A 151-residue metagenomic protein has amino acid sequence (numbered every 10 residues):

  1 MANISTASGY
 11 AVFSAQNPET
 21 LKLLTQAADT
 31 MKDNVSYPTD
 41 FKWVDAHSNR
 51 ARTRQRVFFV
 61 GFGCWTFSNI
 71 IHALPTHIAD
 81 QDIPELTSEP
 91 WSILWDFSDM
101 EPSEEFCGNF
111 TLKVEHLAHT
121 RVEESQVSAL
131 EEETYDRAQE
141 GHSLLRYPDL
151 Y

Functional and structural regions predicted by a protein language model:
M1-T30: Short, extreme N-terminal segment that most often corresponds to the first beta-strand
T25-Y151: Charged interaction segments
